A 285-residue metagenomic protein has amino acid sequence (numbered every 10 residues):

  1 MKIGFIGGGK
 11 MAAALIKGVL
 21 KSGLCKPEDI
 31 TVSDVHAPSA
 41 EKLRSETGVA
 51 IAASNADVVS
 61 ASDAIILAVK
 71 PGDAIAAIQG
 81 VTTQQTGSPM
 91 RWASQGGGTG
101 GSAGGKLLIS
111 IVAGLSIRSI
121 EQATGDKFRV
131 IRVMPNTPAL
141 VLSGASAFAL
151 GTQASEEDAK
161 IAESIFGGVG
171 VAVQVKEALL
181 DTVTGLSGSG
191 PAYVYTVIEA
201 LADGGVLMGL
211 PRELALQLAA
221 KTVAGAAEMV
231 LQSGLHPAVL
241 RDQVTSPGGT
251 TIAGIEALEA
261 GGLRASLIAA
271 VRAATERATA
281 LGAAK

Functional and structural regions predicted by a protein language model:
M1-A53, S60, V206-L207: NAD(P)+-binding Rossmann beta1-loop-alpha1 motif at the extreme N-terminus of oxidoreductases
I30, A40, V58, A74 (+3 more regions): Small-residue helix-packing motif on alpha-helices
A37, T47, N55-S94, G98-F148: Rossmann-like NAD(P)(H) cofactor-binding subdomain of soluble oxidoreductases
S119-R129, A145-V183, Y195-Q232: Internal alpha-helical scaffold of NAD(P)-dependent oxidoreductase catalytic cores
I131, L180-G185, P237-D242: Short pre-catalytic strand/loop immediately N-terminal to key active-site residues, enriched for Gly-Thr
A220-K285: NAD(P)-dependent Rossmann-like dehydrogenase/reductase catalytic/cofactor-binding core
